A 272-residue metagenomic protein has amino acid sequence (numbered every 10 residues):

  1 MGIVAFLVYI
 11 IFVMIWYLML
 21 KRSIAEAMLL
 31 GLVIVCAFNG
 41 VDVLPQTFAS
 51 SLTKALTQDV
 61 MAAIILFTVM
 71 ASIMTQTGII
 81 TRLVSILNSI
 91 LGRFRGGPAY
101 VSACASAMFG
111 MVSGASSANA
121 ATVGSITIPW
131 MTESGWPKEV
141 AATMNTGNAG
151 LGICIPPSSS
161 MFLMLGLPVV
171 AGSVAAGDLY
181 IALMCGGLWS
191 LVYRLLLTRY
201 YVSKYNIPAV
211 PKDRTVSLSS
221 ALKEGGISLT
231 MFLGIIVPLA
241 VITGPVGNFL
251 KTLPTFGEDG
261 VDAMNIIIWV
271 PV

Functional and structural regions predicted by a protein language model:
M1-V69, S85-I86, I90, P245-V272: Hydrophobic transmembrane alpha-helices of multi-pass solute/ion transporters
V4-L7, V174, D178-V272: Long, contiguous bundles of hydrophobic transmembrane helices that form the permeation core of multi-pass
L7-I15, V33, A37, I65 (+5 more regions): Generic alpha-helical transmembrane segments of integral inner-membrane proteins, especially permease/transport modules
L18-M19, C36-G40, P157, L191-L195 (+2 more regions): Membrane-embedded alpha-helical segments of multi-pass transporters/permeases
K21-R22, G40-L44, I79, A115 (+3 more regions): Transmembrane helix-loop junctions in multipass membrane proteins, especially transporters and channels
V41-W130, L250: Membrane-embedded alpha-helical segments and adjacent helix-loop junctions characteristic of multi-pass solute
R82-S85, S89, R95-S102, T132-N148 (+1 more regions): Membrane-interface alpha-helices at helix entry/exit sites of multi-pass transporters
F109-T122, K138-D178, A182, R194-Y201: Alpha-helical transmembrane segments and, especially, the helix-loop junctions at the ends of these helices
